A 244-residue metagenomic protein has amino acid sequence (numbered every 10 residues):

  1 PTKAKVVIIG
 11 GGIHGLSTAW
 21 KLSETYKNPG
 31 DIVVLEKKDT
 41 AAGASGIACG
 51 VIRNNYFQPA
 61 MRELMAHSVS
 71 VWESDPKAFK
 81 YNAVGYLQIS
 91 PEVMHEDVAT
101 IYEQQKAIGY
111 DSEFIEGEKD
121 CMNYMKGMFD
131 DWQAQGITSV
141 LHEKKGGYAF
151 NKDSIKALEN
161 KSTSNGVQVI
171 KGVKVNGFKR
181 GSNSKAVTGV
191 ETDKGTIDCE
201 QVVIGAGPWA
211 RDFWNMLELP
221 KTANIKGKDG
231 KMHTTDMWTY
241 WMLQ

Functional and structural regions predicted by a protein language model:
T2-H14, V33: Beta1/beta-strand and adjacent pyrophosphate-binding region of the FAD-binding site in flavoprotein oxidoreductases
K3, K80-Q88, I101, I108 (+2 more regions): Helix-loop-beta segment of a Rossmann-like dinucleotide-binding subdomain
H14, T40, W209: Conserved Rossmann-like nucleotide-cofactor binding loop
A19, S23, K161: Gly/Ala-rich phosphate-binding loop of Rossmann-like dinucleotide-binding domains, activating on the conserved
S23-S45: Glycine-rich FAD pyrophosphate-binding loop
C49-D130, I137: Dinucleotide-binding Rossmann-like beta1-alpha1 core, especially the glycine-rich loop that anchors the ADP
L141-Q201, G205-D212: Helical element adjacent to the flavin cofactor pocket in flavoenzyme catalytic cores
T196-Q244: Central helical "cap/lid" subdomain
